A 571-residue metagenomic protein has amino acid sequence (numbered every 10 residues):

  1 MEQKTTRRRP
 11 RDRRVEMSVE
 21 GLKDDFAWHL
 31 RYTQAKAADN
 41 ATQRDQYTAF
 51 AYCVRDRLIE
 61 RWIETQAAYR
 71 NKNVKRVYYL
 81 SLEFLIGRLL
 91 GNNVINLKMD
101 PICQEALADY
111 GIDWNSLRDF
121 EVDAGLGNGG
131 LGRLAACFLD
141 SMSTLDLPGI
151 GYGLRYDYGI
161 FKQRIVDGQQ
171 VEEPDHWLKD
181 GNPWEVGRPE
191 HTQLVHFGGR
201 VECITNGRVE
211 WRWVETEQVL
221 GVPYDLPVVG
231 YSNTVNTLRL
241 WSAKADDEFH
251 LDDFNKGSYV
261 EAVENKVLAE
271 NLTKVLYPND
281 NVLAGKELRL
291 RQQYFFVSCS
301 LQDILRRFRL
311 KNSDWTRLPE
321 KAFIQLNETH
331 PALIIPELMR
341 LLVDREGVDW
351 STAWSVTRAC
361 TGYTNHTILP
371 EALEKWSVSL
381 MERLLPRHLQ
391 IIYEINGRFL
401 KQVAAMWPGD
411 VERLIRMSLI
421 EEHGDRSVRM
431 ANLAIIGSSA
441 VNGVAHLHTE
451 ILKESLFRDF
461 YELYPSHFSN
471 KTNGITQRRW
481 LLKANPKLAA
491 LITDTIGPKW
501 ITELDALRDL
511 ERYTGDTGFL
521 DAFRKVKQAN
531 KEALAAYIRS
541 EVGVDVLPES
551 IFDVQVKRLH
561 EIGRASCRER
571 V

Functional and structural regions predicted by a protein language model:
M1-R570: A conserved ligand/cofactor-binding region detector
